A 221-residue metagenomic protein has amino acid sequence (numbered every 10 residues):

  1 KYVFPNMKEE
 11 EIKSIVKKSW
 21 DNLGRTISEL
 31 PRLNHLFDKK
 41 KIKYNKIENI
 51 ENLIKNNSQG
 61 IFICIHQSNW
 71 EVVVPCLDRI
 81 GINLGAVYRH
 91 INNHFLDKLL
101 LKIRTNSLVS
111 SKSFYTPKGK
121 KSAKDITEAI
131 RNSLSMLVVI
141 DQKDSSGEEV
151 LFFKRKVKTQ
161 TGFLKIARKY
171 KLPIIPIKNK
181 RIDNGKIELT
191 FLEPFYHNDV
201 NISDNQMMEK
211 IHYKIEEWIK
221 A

Functional and structural regions predicted by a protein language model:
K1-C64, L99-I103: Membrane-anchoring hydrophobic helices of lipid-metabolizing enzymes
V3-M7, L108, Y170: A broad structural signal for alpha-helix termini and local helix breaks/kinks
K13, K17, N52-N56, R79 (+1 more regions): Non-catalytic C-terminal accessory region of glycerolipid acyltransferases and related lyso-lipid remodeling enzymes
K40-Y44, Q67, N93, T116-K120 (+3 more regions): A conditional alpha-helix N-cap/helix-loop micro-motif detector
N45-I47, V87-R89, T116-G119, L192-P194: Conserved beta-strand termini and adjacent loop/short-helix elements that scaffold enzyme active sites in alpha/beta
N49, V73, V87, L99 (+2 more regions): Short, hydrophobic/aromatic alpha-helical segments in well-folded domains
N56-K118, S145-V150: Catalytic core of membrane glycerolipid acyltransferases/transacylases, capturing the structured, soluble-facing
